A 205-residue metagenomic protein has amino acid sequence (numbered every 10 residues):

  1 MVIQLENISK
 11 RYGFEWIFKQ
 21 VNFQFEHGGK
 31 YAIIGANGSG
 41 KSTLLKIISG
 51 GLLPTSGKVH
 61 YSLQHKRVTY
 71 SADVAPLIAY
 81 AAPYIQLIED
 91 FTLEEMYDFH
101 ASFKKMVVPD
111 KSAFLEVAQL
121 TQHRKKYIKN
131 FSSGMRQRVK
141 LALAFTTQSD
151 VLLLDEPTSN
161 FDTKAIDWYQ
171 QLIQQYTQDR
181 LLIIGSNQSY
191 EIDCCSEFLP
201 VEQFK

Functional and structural regions predicted by a protein language model:
I3, F18-Q20: Conserved structural motif at the start of ABC-family nucleotide-binding domains
S49: Helix-to-loop junction immediately C-terminal to a conserved catalytic motif
G57-V74: Conserved ABC transporter NBD signature motif
Y84, E89-K104: Q-loop/switch helix immediately C-terminal to the Walker
V108-R124: Conserved ABC ATPase "signature" region
L141: Hydrophobic anchor residue at the start of the ABC signature
L152-E156: Catalytic Walker B motif of ABC-type/P-loop ATPase nucleotide-binding domains
